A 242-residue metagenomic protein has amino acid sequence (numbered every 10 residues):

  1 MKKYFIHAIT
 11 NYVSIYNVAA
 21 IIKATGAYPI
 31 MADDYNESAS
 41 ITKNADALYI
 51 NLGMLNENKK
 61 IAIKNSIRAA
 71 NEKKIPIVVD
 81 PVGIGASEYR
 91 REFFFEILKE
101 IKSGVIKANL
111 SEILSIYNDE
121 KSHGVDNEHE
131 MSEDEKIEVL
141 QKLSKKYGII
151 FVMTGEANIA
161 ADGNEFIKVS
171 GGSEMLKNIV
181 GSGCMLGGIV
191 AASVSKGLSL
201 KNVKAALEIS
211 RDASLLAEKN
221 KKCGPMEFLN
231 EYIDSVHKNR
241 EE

Functional and structural regions predicted by a protein language model:
M1-V79: Conserved N-terminal subdomain of the carbohydrate kinase-like
L55-N58, G83-S87, L176: Short, small-residue-enriched loops and turns at beta-alpha junctions that line or gate enzyme active sites
K64-N109: Glycine/small-residue-rich loop that forms an oxyanion/phosphate-binding "nest" at active or ligand-binding sites
R90-F166: Conserved phosphate/ATP/ADP-binding segment of small-molecule kinases
S115, V180-E208: Short, small-residue alpha-helix embedded
V139-S144, S199-S214, I233: Short, well-structured alpha-helical segments that form the helix of a local strand-helix-strand
I167-V180: Short pre-catalytic strand/loop immediately N-terminal to key active-site residues, enriched for Gly-Thr
R211-E242: Charged C-terminal helix
